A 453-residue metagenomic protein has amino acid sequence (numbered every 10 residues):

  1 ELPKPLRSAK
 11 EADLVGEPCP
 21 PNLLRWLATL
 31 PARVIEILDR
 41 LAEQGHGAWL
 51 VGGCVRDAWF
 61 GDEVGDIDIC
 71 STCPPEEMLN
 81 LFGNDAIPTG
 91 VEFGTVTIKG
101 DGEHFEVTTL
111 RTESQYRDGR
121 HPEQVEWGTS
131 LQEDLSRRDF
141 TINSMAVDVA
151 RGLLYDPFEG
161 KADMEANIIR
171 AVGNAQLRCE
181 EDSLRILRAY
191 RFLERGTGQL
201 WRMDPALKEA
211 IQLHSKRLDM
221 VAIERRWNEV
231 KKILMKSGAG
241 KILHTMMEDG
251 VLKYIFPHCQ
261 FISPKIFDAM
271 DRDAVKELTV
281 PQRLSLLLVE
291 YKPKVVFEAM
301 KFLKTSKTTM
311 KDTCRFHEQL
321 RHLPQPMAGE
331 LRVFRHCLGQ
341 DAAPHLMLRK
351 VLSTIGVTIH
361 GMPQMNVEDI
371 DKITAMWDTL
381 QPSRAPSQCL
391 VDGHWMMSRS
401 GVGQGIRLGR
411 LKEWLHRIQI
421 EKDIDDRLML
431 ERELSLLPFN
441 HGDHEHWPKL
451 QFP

Functional and structural regions predicted by a protein language model:
E1-P453: Catalytic cores of the polymerase beta-like nucleotidyltransferase superfamily and closely associated nucleotide
